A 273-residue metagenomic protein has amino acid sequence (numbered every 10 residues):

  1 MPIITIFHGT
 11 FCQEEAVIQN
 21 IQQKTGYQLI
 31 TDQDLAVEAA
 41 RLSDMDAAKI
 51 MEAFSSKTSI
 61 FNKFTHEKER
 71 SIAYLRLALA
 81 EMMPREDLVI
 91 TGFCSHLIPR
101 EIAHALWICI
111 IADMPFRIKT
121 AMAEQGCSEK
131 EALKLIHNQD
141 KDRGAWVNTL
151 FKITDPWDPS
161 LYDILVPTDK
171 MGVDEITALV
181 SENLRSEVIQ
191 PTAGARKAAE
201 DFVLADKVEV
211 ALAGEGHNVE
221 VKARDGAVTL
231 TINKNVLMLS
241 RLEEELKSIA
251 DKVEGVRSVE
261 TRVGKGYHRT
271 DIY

Functional and structural regions predicted by a protein language model:
I4-Q22: Glycine-rich phosphate-binding P-loop
L35-D87, C127: ATP-dependent small-molecule kinase phosphotransfer cores that center on conserved nucleotide phosphate-binding segments
A103-A123: Conserved phosphate-donor/acceptor-positioning beta-strand/loop module used by diverse small-molecule
K130-V173, E200-L204, E209-V210, N218: Small-molecule kinase domains that catalyze NTP-dependent phosphoryl transfer to phosphate-bearing small molecules
L179-D201: N-terminal presequence-like segments and adjacent domain-start helices
K207-V208, H268-Y273: Short, low-order "capping/linker" segments at domain edges
V208, L237-E260: Short, non-transmembrane amphipathic alpha-helical segments
A211-L237: Short edge beta-strands and adjacent turn/loop segments
